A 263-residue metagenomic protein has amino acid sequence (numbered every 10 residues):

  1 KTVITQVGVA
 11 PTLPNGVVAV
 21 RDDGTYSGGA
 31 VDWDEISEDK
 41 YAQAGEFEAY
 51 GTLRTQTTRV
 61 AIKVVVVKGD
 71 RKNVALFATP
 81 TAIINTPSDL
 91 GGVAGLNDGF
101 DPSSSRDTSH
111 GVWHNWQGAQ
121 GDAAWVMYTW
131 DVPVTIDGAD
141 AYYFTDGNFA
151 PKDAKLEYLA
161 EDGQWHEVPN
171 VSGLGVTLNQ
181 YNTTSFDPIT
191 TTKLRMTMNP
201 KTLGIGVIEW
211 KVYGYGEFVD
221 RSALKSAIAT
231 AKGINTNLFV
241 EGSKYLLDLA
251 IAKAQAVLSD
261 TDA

Functional and structural regions predicted by a protein language model:
K1-V7, F77-D89, S226-V240: Short, solvent-exposed loop/edge segments of extracellular or virion-exposed proteins
K1-Y26: Solvent-exposed, low-complexity, repeat-rich "mucin-like" stalks and linkers
V7, Q43-A44, V132: Surface-exposed loops/turns
D23-V66, S259-A263: Serine/threonine-rich, repeat-prone extracellular segments and beta-strand-based repeat modules of secreted/surface
V65-A78, Y213-S226: Low-complexity, Pro/Thr/Ser/Gly/Ala-rich linker/spacer regions in secreted, extracellular modular proteins
G69-R106: Predominantly extracellular/luminal regions of secreted and cell-surface proteins, especially disulfide-bonded
S103-P169, L178-E217: Aromatic, loop-rich ligand-recognition surfaces of beta-strand-rich domains
E217-T261: Amphipathic, heptad-repeat alpha-helical segments
